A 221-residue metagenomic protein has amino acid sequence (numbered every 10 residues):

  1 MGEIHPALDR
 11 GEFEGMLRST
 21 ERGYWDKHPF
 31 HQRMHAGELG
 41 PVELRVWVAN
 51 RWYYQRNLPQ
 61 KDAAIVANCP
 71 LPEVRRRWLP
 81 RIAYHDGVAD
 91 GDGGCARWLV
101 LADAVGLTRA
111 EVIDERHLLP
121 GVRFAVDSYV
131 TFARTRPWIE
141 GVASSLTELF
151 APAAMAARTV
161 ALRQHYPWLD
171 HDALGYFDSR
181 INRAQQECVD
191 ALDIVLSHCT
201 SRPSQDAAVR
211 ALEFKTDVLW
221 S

Functional and structural regions predicted by a protein language model:
G2-S221: Non-heme di-metal
